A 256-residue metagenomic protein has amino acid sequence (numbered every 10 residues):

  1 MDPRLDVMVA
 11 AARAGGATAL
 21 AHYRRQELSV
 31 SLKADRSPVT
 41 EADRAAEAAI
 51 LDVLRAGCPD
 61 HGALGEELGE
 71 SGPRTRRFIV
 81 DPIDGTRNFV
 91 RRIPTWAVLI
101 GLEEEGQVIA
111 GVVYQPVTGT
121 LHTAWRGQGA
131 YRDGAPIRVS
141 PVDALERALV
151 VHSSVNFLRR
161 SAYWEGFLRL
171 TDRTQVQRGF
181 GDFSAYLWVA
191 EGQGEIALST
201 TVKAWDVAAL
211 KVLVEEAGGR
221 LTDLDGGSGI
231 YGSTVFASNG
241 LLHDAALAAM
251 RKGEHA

Functional and structural regions predicted by a protein language model:
M1-I83, A245-A248, H255-A256: N-terminal subdomain of lithium-sensitive/metallo-dependent phosphomonoesterases centered on the IMPase/IPPase/PAP
R4-V7, A110, Q175-V176, S233-T234: Short active-site oxyanion
A19-H22, D43, L54, T86 (+6 more regions): Residue-level signal for inorganic ion chemistry
S31, E70-G72, R91, E105 (+4 more regions): Solvent-exposed alpha-helices and their adjacent loops that cap or buttress functional pockets in soluble metabolic
R44, A48, E67, P82-G85 (+6 more regions): Generic detector of well-ordered alpha-helical packing
P73-Y131: DPxDG-like acidic metal-binding loop motif
R138-A256: An extended, acidic
